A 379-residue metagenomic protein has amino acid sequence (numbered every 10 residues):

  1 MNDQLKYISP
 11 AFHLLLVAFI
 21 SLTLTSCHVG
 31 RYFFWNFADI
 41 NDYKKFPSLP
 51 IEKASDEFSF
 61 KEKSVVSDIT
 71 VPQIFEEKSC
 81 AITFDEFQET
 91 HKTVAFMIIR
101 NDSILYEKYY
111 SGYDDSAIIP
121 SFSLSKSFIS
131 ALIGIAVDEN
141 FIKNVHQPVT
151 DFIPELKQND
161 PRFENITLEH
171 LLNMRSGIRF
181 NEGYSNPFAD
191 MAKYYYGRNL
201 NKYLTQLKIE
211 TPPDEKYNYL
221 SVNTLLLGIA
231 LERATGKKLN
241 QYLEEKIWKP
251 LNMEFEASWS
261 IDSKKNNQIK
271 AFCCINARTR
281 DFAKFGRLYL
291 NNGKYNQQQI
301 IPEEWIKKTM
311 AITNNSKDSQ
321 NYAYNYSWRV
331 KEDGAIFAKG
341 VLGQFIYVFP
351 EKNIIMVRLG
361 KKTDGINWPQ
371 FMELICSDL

Functional and structural regions predicted by a protein language model:
D3-P10, L24-Y113, I142, Y194 (+1 more regions): N-terminal leader/targeting segments and the immediately adjacent pre-domain N-terminus
H28-W35, N41, A338-L379: Structured C-terminal helix/loop/strand segments within mature extracytoplasmic catalytic/sensor domains
D102, P120-V145, L171, L227-L231 (+1 more regions): Active-site SXXK
E139-I178, Q206-K208, T235-F272, A277: Active-site helix/loop module of the DD-peptidase/beta-lactamase fold, centered on the serine-lysine SxxK catalytic
N181-D262: A small/polar active-site loop signature that marks catalytic segments
N223-A230, A271-K294, Q344-G360: Active-site-proximal alpha-helical segments within enzyme catalytic domains
F255, S260, K307-I355: Active-site Gly/Thr loop motif
